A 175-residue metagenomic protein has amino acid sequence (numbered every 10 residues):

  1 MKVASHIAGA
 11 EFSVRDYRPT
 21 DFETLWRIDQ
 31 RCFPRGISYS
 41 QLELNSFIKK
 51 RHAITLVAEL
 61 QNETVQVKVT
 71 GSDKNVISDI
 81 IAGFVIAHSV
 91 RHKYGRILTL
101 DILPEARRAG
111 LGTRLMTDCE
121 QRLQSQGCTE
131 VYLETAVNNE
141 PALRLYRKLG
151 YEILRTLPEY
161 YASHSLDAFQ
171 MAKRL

Functional and structural regions predicted by a protein language model:
S5-F12, D16-E105, M116-D118, R122 (+3 more regions): Acetyl-CoA-dependent GNAT
R91-K93, N139, Y161-D167: Short acidic/glycine-enriched loop/turn segments that link adjacent beta-strands
T99, L103-T117, Q124-Q126, E130 (+2 more regions): Conserved glycine-rich acetyl-CoA-binding loop
T113, L166-R174: Accessory recognition modules or surfaces
Y132-E134, R147, E152-F169: Conserved catalytic-core motifs of GNAT/GCN5-like acyltransferases
